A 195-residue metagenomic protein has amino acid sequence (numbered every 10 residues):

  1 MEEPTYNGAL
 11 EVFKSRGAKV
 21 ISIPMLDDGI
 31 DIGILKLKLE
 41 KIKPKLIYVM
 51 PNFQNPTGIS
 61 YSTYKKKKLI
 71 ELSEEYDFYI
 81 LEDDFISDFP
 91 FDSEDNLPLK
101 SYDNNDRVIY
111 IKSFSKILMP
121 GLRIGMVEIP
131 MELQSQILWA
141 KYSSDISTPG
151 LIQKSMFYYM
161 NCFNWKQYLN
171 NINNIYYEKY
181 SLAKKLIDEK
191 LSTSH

Functional and structural regions predicted by a protein language model:
M1, S22, I80-E82, M156: Hydrophobic residues in well-ordered beta-strands that form the structural core
M1-N7: Conserved PLP-anchoring active-site segment centered on the Schiff-base-forming lysine
V12-F13: Short hydrophobic alpha-helical segments of the AMP-binding
G17-L26: Short beta-strand->loop structural element characteristic of the AMP-binding/adenylate-forming
A18, E75-Y79, N105-D106: A short helix->loop->beta-strand "cap" motif at the edges of active sites that frequently abuts
D28-F91: Active-site phosphate-binding strand-loop segment of PLP-dependent enzymes
N104-N174: Conserved core segment of the aminotransferase class I/II
L169-H195: Conserved PLP-dependent catalytic core of the aminotransferase class-I/II
